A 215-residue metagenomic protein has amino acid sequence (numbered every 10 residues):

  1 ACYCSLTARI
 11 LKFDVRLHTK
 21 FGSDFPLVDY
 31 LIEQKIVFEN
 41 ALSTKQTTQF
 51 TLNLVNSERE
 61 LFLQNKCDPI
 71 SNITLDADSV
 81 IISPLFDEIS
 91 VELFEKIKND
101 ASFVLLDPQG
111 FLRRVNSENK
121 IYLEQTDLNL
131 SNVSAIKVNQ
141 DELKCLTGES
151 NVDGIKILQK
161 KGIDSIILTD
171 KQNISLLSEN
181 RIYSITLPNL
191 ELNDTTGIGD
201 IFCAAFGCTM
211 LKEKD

Functional and structural regions predicted by a protein language model:
A1-R9: Short catalytic helix/loop segments, enriched in acidic residues and glycine and frequently bearing histidine
L6, F50-L52, I174-L177: Short beta-strand scaffold segments in enzyme catalytic cores
A8, N139, G199: Short, conserved phosphate/pyrophosphate- and ester-handling motifs at nucleotide-, phospho-/glycolipid
R9-L105: Conserved N-terminal subdomain of the carbohydrate kinase-like
D14-R16, I182, T209-D215: Phosphate-handling active-site elements
T48-T51, R113-E118, L192-D200: Short, charged, surface-exposed secondary-structure boundary motifs
L112-S184: Conserved phosphate/ATP/ADP-binding segment of small-molecule kinases
L192-D215: Short, small-residue alpha-helix embedded
